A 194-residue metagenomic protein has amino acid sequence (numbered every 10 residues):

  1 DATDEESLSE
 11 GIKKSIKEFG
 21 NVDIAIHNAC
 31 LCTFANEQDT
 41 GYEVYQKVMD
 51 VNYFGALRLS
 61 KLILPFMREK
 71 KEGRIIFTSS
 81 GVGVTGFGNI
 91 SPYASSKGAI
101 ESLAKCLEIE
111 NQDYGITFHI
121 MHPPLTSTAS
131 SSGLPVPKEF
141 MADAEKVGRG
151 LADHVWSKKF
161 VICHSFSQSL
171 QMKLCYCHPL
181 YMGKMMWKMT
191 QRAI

Functional and structural regions predicted by a protein language model:
D1-E10, Y42: The beta1-alpha1 cofactor-binding region of Rossmann-like NAD(H)/NADP(H)-dependent oxidoreductases
N28-T33: Conserved NAD(P)H cofactor-binding loop of Rossmann-fold oxidoreductase domains
N36-E37, G41-K47: Substrate-binding pocket helix/loop in short-chain dehydrogenase/reductase
Q38, F87-S91: Active-site loop immediately N-terminal to the catalytic Tyr-X3-Lys motif of short-chain dehydrogenase/reductase
S60, S96: Active-site helix of classical SDR
S80: Residue(s) in the substrate-gating loop at a strand-loop-helix junction that position the organic substrate next
I109-Q168: SDR active-site lid
